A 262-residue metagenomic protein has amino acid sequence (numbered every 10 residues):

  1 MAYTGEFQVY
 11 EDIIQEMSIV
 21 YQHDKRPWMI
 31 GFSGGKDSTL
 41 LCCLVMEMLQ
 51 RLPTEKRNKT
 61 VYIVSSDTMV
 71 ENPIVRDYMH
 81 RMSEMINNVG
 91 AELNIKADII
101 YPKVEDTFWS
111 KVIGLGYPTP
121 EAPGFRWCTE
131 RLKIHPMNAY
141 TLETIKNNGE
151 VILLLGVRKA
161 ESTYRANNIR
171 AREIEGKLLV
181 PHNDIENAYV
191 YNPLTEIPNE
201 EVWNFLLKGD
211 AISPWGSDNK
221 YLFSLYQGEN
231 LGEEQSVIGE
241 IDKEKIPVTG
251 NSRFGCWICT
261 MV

Functional and structural regions predicted by a protein language model:
M1-M29, S38-V262: Nucleotide-activated chemistry modules centered on ATP-dependent adenylation/adenylyltransferase
G35: Conserved G/P- and acidic residue-centered "switch" motifs that form tight phosphate/ATP-binding loops in soluble
